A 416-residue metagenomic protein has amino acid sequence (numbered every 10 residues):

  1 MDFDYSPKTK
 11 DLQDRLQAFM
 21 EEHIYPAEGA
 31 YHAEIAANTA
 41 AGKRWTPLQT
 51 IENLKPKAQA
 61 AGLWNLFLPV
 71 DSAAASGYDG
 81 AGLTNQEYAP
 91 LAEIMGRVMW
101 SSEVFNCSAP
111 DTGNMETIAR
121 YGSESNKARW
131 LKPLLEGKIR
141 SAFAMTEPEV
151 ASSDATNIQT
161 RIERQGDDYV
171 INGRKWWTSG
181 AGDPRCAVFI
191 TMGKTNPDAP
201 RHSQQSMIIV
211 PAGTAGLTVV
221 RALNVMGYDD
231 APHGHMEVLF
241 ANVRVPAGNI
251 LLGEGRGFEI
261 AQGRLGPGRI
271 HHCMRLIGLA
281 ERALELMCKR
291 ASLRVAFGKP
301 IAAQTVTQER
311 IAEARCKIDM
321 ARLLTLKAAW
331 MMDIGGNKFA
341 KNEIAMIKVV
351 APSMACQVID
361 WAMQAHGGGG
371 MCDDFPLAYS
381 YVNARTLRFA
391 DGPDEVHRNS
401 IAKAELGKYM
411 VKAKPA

Functional and structural regions predicted by a protein language model:
M1-M99, S108, Y121-N126, P133-K138 (+4 more regions): Alpha-helical interface subdomain recognition
F105-S125, D154: N-terminal glycine-rich flavin-associated loop
G137-T146: A short, Trp-centered hydrophobic/proline-enriched beta-strand micro-motif
E149-S153, G180-P184, P197-A199, M226-G234: Short Gly/Pro-enriched turn/cap motifs at secondary-structure boundaries
S152, V219, N249-E254: Cytochrome P450 core scaffold surrounding the K-helix E-X-X-R motif and the conserved "meander" helix-loop region
N157, A215-R244: Flexible, small-/acidic-enriched active-site or ligand-binding loops
Q159-R161: Short, surface-exposed charged micro-motifs
D167-D168, N172-V220: A short core secondary-structure module
